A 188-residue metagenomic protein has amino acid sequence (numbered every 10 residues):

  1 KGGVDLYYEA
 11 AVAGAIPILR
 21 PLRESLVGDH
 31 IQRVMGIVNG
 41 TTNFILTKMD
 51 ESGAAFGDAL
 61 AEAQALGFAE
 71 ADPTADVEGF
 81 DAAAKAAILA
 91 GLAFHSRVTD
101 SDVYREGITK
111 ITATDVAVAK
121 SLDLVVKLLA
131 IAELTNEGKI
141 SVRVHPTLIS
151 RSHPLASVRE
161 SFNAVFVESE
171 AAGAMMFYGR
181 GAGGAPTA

Functional and structural regions predicted by a protein language model:
G2-A69, D76, F80-D81, I88: Rossmann-like NAD(P)H-binding beta-loop-alpha module
G2-V4, G28-R33, K139-I140, F162-N163 (+1 more regions): Short coil/turn connectors at secondary-structure junctions
Y7, R33, I45, K127-L128 (+3 more regions): Structured core elements
V12, L134, L148-S150, G173 (+1 more regions): Residues that cap or initiate secondary-structure elements
I31, M35, T74, V118 (+1 more regions): Short, flexible coil/turn micro-motifs enriched in small/turn-prone residues
G36-N39, H145, E168: Short beta-strand segments
M49, D58-S157, F162-A164: Substrate-binding/catalytic subdomain of NAD(P)-dependent oxidoreductase enzymes
S152-A188: ATP-dependent carboxylate/acyl-activation modules
